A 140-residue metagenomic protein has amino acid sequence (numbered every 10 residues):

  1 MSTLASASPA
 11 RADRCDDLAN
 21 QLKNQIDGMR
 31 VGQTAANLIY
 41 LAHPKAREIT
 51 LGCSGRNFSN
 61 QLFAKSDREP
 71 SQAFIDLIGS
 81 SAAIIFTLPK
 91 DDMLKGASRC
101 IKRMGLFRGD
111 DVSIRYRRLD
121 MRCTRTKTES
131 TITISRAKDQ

Functional and structural regions predicted by a protein language model:
M1-A5: Bacterial N-terminal signal peptides
S6-A12: Sec/Tat signal peptide C-region and signal peptidase I cleavage site
D13-N57: N-terminal secretory signal peptides
Q21-I26, S59-A64, F107-D110, S130-I134: Extracellular/mature segments of secreted proteins
M29-L38, T87-R117: Short glycine-rich, low-complexity/disordered patches
H43-K45, S54, K65-E69, T126-K127 (+1 more regions): Short, flexible beta-strand-to-coil junctions
I49, C53-M104: Long, charged/polar, surface-exposed segments that mediate recognition or autoinhibition
V112-K138: Short, exposed beta-strand-loop hairpins at the edges of beta-sheets in extracellular/periplasmic proteins
